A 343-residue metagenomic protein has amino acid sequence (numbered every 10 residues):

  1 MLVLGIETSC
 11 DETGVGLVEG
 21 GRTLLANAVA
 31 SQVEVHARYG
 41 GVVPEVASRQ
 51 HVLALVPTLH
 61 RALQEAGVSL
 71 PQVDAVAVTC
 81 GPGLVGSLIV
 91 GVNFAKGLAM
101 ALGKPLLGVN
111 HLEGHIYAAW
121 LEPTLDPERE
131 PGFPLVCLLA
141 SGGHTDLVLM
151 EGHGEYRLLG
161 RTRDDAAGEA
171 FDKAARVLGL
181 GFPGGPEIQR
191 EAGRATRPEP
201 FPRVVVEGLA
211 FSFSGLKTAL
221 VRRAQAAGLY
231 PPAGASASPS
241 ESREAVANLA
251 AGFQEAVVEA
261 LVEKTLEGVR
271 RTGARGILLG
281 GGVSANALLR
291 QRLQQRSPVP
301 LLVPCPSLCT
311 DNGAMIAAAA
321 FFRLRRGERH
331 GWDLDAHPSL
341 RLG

Functional and structural regions predicted by a protein language model:
L2-P82, N93, H111, H115 (+1 more regions): N-terminal beta-alpha supersecondary unit
T13-V18, C137-L139, T145-L149: Short beta-strand scaffold segments in enzyme catalytic cores
S69, R190-I277, N286-Q295: A contiguous, well-structured pocket-lining segment that forms one wall/lid of small-molecule binding clefts in soluble
V78-G81, L98, S141, I277-N286: Glycine-rich beta-strand-to-loop/alpha-helix junction loops that act as flexible
G108-V109, L293-I316: Conserved phosphate-binding/catalytic loops in two-lobed NTP-binding clefts
V109-L135, A319: Conserved phosphate-binding catalytic cores of ATP/NTP-utilizing and phosphoryl-transfer enzymes
H115-Y117, C305-L342: Glycine-rich phosphate-binding/hydrolytic loop that grips phosphoryl groups
E151-R194, T218, R222-Q225: Glycine-rich phosphate-binding loop plus the immediately following alpha-helix
